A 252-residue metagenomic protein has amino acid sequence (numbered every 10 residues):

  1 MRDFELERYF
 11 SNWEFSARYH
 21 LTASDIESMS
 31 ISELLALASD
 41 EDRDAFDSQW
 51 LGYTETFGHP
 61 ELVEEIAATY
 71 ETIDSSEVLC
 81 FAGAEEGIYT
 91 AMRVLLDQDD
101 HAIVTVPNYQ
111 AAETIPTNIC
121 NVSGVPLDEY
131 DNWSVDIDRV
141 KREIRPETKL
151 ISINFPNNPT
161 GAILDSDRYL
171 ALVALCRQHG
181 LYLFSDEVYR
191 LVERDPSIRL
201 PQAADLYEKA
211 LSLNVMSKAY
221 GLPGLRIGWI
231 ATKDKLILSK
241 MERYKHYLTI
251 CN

Functional and structural regions predicted by a protein language model:
M1-G83, T90: N-terminal small-domain helix-loop-helix segment of the aminotransferase-like
L21, F155-N158: Flexible low-complexity scaffold tracts in large eukaryotic assembly proteins
A68, V94-I153, A174: PLP-dependent aminotransferase-like
D74-V78, Q98-H101, E147, E208-K209: Short acidic capping loops at alpha-helix termini that bridge into adjacent secondary structure
S123, S134-E147, P159-Y182, E187-L222 (+1 more regions): Active-site pre-lysine segment of PLP-dependent enzymes
G228-T232: Short glycine- and hydrophobic/aromatic-rich loop-to-beta-strand nucleating segment in the catalytic cores
L236-N252: Active-site C-terminal subdomain of aminotransferase-like
